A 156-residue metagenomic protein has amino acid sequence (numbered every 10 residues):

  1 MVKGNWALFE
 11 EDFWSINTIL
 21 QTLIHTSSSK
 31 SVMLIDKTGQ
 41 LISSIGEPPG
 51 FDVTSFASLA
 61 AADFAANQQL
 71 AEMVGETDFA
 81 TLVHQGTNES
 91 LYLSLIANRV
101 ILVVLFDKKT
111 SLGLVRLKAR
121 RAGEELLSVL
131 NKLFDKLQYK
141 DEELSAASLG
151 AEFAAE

Functional and structural regions predicted by a protein language model:
M1-S29, T38-E156: Acidic, low-complexity cytosolic segments
